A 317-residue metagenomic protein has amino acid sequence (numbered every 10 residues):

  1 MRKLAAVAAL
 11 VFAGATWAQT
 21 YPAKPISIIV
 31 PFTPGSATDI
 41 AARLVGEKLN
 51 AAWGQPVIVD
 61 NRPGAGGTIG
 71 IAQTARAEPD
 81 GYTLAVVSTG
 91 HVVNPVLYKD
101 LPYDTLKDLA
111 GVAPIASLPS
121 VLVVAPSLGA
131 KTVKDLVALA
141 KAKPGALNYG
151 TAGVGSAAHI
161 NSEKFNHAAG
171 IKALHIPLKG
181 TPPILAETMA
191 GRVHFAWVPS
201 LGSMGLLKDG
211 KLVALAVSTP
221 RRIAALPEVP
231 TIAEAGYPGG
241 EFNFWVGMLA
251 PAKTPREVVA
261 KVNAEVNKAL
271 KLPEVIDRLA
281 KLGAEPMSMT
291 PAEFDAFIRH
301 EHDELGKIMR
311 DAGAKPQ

Functional and structural regions predicted by a protein language model:
R2-A9: Sec-dependent signal peptide recognition, specifically the positively charged N-region followed immediately by
L10-A18: Hydrophobic h-region of N-terminal signal peptides that target proteins for export in Gram-negative bacteria
A18-D108, A146-N148, G170-F195, P199 (+2 more regions): N-terminal (or domain-start) structured segment
A23, A42, G46, N50 (+16 more regions): Extracytoplasmic/secreted envelope proteins and their assembly/folding machinery, especially bacterial periplasmic
A23-P25, H167, K208, E234 (+1 more regions): An extracytoplasmic/periplasmic, membrane-proximal ligand-sensing/linker region
R76-Y82, V96-P183, F195, I232 (+1 more regions): Hinge/capping helix and adjacent helix->loop/strand transition within the periplasmic-binding protein
H91-D100, K164-A168, F195-V229: A ligand-binding cleft/hinge motif common to bilobed small-molecule-binding domains
